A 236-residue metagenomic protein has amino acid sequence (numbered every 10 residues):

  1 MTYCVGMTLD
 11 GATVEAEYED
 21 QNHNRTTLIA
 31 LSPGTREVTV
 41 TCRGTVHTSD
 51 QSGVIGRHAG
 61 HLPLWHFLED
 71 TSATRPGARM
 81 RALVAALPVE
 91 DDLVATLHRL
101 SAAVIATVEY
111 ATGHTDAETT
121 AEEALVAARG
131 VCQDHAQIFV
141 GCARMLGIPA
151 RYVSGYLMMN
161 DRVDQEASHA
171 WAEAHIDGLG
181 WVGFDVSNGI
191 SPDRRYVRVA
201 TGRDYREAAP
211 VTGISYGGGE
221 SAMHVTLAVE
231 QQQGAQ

Functional and structural regions predicted by a protein language model:
M1-S52: Intrinsically disordered, low-complexity N-terminal segments that are enriched in acidic
T2, T35-E37, L179, R194 (+1 more regions): Sequence-level motif detector for i,i+2 pairs with an aromatic at +2
T2-C4, E15, T26-L28, R43 (+7 more regions): Generic secondary-structure boundary/loop-capping signal
M7, G44-V46, A174, V186 (+2 more regions): Hydrophobic side chains in beta-strands
G11-T13, T35, T48-D50, G178-G180 (+3 more regions): Residues that cap or initiate secondary-structure elements
V40, V46-D50, I55-G130, I138 (+2 more regions): Secondary-structure boundary elements
A102, D134-G219: Hydrophobic/aromatic-rich core segments of domains that either
M158, A235-Q236: Intrinsically disordered, low-complexity linkers and terminal tails enriched in Pro/Gly and often acidic or mixed-charge
